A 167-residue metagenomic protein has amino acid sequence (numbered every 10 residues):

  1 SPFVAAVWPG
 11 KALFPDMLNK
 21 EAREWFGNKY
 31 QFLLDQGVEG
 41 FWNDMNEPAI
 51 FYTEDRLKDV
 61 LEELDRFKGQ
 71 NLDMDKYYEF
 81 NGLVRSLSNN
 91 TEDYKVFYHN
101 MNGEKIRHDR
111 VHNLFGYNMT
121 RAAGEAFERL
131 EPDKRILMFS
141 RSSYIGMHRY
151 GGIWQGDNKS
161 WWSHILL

Functional and structural regions predicted by a protein language model:
S1-L167: Catalytic-domain carbohydrate-binding cleft regions of carbohydrate-active enzymes
